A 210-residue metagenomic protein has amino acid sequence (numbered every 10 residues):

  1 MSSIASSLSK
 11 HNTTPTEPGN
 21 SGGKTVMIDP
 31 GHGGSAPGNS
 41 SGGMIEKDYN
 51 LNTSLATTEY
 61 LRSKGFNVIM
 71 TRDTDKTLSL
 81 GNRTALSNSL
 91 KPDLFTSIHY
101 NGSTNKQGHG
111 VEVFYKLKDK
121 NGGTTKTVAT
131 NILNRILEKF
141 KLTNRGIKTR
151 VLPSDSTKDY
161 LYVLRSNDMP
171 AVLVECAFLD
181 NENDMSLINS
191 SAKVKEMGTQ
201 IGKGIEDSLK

Functional and structural regions predicted by a protein language model:
M1-T25: Non-catalytic propeptide/linker segments at domain boundaries
P15-P18, Y49-K210: Active-site-proximal helix/loop segments of hydrolytic enzymes
G31: Extracellular repeat turn/loop positions enriched in glycine and acidic/polar residues, especially those that create
A36-G38, E182-N183: A short acidic, helix-capping loop that chelates divalent metal ions and anchors anionic groups
P37-N52: Glycine- and acidic-residue-enriched helix-capping/strand-helix junction motifs
